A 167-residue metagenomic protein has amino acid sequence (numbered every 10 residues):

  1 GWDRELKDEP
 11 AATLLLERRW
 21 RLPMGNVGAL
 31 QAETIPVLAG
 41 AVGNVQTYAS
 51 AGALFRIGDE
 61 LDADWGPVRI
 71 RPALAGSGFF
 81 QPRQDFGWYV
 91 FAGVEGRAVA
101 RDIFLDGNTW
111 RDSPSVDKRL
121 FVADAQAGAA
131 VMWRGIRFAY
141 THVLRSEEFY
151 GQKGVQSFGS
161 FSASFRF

Functional and structural regions predicted by a protein language model:
G1-G66, I70-G96, D102: Core subunits and conserved enzymes of cellular information-processing and envelope-translocation systems across
L54, E60-F167: Outer membrane beta-barrel transmembrane domains
